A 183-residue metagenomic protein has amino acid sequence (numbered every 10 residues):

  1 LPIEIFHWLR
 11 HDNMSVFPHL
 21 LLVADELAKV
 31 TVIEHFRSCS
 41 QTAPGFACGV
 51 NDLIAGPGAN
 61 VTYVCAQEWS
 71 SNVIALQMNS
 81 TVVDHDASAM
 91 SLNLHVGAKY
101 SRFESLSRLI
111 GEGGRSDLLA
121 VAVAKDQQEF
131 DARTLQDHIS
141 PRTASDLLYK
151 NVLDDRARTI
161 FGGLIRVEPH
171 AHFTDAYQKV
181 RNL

Functional and structural regions predicted by a protein language model:
L1-L183: Conserved beta-strand/loop scaffold segments within soluble protein domains that form the structured core and edges
